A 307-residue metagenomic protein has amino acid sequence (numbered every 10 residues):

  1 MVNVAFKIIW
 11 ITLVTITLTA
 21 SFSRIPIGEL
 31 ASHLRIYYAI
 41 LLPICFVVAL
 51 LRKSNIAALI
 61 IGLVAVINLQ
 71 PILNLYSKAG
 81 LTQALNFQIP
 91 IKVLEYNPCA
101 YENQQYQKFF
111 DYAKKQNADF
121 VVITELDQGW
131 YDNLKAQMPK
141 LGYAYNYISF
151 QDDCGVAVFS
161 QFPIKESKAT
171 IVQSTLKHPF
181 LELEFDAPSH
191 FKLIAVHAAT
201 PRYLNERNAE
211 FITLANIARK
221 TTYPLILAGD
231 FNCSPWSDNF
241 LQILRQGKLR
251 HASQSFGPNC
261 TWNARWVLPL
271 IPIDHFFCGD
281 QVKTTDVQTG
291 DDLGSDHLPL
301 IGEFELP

Functional and structural regions predicted by a protein language model:
M1-I8, V48-I60: N-terminal Sec-pathway targeting helices
V4-V48: Membrane-embedded alpha-helical segments of integral membrane proteins
G28-S32, P98, A198: Long, contiguous hydrophobic alpha-helical segments, chiefly transmembrane helices and signal peptides
L50-L51, L59-K115: N-terminal signal-anchor transmembrane helix
V93, C99-K114, I123-P307: Soluble catalytic domains of enzymes that build or remodel membrane lipids, polysaccharides, and related
